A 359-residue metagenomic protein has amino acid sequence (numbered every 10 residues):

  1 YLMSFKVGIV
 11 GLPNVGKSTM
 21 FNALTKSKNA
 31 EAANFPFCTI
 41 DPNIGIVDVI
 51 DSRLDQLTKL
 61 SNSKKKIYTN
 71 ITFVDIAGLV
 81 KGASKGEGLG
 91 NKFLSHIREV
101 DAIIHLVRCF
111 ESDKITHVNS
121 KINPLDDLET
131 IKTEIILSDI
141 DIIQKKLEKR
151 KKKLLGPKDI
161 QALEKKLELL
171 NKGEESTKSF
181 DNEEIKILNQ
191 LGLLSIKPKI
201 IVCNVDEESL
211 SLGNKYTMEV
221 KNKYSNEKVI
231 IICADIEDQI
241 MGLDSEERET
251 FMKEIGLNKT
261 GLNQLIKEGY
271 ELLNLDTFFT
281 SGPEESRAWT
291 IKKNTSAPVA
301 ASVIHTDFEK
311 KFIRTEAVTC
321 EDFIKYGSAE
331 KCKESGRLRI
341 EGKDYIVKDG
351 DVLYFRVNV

Functional and structural regions predicted by a protein language model:
L2-K114, K132, I143-K145: Conserved G1/Walker A P-loop phosphate-binding module
L2-V10, V15, F21, K149-I346 (+2 more regions): C-terminal-of-GTPase-core extension/linker across diverse P-loop GTPases
K26, K59, S95, T133 (+4 more regions): Short, intrinsically disordered, mixed-charge
S27-F35, P42-I44, V49-S52, V74 (+14 more regions): Residue-level signal for pocket-adjacent positions within structured domains
G45-I50, A77-S84, R98-P157, L169-D181 (+1 more regions): Conserved Switch II/interswitch segment of TRAFAC-class P-loop GTPases
E99, K348-D349: Short, flexible surface segments
